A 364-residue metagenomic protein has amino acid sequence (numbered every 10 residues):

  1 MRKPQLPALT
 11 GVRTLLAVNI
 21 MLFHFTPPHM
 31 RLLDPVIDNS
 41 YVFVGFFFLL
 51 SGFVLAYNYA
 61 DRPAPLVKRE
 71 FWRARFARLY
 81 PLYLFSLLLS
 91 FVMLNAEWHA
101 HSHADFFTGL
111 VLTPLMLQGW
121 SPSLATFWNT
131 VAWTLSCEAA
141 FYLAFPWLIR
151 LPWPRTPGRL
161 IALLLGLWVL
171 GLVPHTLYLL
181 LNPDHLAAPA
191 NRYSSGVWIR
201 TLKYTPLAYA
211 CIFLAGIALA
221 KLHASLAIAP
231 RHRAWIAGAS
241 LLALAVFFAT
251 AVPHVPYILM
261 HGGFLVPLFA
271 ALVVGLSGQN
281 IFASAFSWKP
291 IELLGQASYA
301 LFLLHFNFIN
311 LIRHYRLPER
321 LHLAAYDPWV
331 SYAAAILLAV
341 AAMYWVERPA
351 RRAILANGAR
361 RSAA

Functional and structural regions predicted by a protein language model:
M1-G11, L15-S40, A56-R69, S121-S123 (+2 more regions): Alpha-helical transmembrane segments in multi-pass integral membrane proteins
L6, P65-L84, H101, F107 (+1 more regions): Membrane-interfacial loop-to-helix junctions in multi-pass inner-membrane proteins
L9, E70-F71, L79, T134 (+3 more regions): Alpha-helical transmembrane segments and their helix-entry boundary regions
A17-I20, F48-V54, L87-S90, G171-H175 (+2 more regions): Helical transmembrane-bundle signal
G45-F47, C211: His/acidic/aromatic-lined binding-pocket segments of jelly-roll/cupin-type domains and related regulatory beta-sandwich
A56-N58, L79-C137, G171-P206, C211 (+1 more regions): Membrane-interface helix-loop-helix regions
F76, Y80-L84, L88, A139-A144 (+8 more regions): Hydrophobic, lipid-facing residues on alpha-helical transmembrane segments of integral membrane proteins
L160-L170, W235-A243: Central hydrophobic cores of alpha-helical transmembrane segments in multi-pass integral membrane proteins
